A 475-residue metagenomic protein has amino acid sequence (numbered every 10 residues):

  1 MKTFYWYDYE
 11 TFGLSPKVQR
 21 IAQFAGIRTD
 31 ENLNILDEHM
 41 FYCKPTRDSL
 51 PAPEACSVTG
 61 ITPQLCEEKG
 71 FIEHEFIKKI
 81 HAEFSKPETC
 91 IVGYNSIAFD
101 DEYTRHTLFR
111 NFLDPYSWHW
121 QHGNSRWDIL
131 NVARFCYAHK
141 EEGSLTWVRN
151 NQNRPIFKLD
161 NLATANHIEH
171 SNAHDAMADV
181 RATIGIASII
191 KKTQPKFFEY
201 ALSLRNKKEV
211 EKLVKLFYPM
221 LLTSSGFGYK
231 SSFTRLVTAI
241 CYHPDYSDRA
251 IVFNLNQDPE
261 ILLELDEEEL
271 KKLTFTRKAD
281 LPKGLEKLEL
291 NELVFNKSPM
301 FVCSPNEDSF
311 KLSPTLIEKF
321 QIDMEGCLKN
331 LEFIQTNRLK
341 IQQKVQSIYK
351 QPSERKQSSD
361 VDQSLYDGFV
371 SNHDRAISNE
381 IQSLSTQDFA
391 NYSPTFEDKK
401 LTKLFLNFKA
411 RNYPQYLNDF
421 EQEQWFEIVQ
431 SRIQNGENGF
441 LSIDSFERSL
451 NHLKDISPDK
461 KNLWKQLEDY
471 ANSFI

Functional and structural regions predicted by a protein language model:
M1-Y5: Extreme N-terminal starter segment of soluble prokaryotic enzymes
W6-D8, N254: Short hydrophobic beta-strand that contains or immediately precedes a catalytic carboxylate
E10-K17: Short acidic, Gly/Ser-rich segments with clustered Asp/Glu that frequently serve as metal-coordination loops in enzyme
V18-F24, R28-T59, F84-P195, A201-L204 (+4 more regions): Metal-dependent phosphoesterase core characteristic of DEDDh/y 3'-5' exonuclease domains
Q19, N34, H119-H122, K215 (+2 more regions): A generic structural signal for short, non-catalytic loop/turn and secondary-structure boundary residues
V58-E142, F301-A376: Conserved DEDDh/DEDDy metal-dependent 3′-5′ exonuclease domain
S203-P282: Acidic catalytic cores of enzymes that act on phosphate-bearing nucleotides/polynucleotides
L263, K271-I475: Non-catalytic terminal regions of proteins
